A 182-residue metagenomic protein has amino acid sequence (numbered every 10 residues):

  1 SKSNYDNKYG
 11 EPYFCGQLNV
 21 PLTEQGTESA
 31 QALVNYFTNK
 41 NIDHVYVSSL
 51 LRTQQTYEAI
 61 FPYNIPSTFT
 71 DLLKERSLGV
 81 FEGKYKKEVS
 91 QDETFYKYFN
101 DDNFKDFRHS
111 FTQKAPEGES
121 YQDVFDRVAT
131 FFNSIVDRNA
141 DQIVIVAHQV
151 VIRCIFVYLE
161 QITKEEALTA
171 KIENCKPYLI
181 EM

Functional and structural regions predicted by a protein language model:
S1-I42, E58: An N-terminal RHG(E/S)-centered segment typical of histidine phosphatases
K2-N4, L51-R52, K74-E75, Q149-I152: Short, solvent-exposed loop/turn segments at secondary-structure junctions
D6-E11, G79-G83, Y158: Short aromatic-enriched loop/helix-cap "lid" or pocket-rim segments at secondary-structure transitions that line
Y13-G16, R76-F81, T112-P116: A short acidic, helix-capping loop that chelates divalent metal ions and anchors anionic groups
T23, T27, L50, Y121 (+1 more regions): Amphipathic, non-transmembrane alpha-helical scaffold segments
Q31-Y98: Phosphate-coordination/substrate-recognition cap region in phosphate-metabolizing enzymes
Q54, N64, D126-M182: Active-site-adjacent alpha-helix immediately C-terminal to a catalytic or transition-state-stabilizing loop
T94, Y98-D123: Short glycine/proline- and acidic residue-enriched helix-loop micro-motifs that form flexible lids or anion-recognition
